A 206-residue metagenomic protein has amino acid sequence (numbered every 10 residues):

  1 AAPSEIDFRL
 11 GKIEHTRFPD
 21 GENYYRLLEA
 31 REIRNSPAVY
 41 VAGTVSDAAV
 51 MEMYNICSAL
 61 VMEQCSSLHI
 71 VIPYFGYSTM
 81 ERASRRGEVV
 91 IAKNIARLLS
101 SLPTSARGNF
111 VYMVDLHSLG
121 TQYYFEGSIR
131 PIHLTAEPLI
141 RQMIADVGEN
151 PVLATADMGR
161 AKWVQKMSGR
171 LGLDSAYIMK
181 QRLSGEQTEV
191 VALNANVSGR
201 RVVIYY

Functional and structural regions predicted by a protein language model:
A1-Y206: PRPP-associated nucleotide enzymes
